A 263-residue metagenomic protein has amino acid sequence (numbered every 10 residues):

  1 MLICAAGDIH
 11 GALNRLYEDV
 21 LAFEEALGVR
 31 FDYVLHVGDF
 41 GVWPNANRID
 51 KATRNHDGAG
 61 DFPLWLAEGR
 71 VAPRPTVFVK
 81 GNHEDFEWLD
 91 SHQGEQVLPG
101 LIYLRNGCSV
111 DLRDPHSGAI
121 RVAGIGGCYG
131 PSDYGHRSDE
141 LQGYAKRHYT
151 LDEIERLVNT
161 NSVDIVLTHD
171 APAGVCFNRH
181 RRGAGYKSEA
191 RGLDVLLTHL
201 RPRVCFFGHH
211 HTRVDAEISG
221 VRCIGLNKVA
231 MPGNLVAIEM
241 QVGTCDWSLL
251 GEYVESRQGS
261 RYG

Functional and structural regions predicted by a protein language model:
M1-C4, S109-G124, I165, E217-R222: Beta-strand-turn-beta hairpins that frame and shape the catalytic cleft of phosphate-ester-processing enzymes
A5-G7, Y33-D39, R74-H83, L104-R105 (+4 more regions): Active-site neighborhood of phospho(di)ester-bond hydrolases with catalytic His/Asp-centered motifs
A6, L13-D114: Core catalytic region of metal-dependent phosphoesterases/phosphodiesterases, especially metallo-beta-lactamase-like
H10-L16, G41-A46, V79-D90, V110 (+4 more regions): Active-site environment of divalent metal-dependent phosphoester hydrolases
G41, N47-L66, N161-R201: Active-site-proximal segments of metal-dependent phosphoesterases and phosphodiesterases across multiple
P75-V79, G94-P99, G174-D246: Conserved beta-sheet core of the metallophosphoesterase superfamily
P115-G183: Active-site-proximal loop/helix segment associated with metal-binding centers of metalloenzymes
V242-G263: A short C-terminal boundary segment appended to hydrolase-like catalytic domains
